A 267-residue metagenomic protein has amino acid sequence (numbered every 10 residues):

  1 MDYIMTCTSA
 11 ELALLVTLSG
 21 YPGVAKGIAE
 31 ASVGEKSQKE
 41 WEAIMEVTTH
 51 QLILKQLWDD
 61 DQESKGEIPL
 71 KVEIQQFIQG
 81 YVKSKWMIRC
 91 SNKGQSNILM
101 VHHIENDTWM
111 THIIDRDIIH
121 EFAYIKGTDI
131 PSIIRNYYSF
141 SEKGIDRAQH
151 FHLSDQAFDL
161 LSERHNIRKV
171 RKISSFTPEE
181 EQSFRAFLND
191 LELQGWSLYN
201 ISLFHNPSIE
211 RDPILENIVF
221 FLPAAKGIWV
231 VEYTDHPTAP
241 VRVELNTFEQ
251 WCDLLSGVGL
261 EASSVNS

Functional and structural regions predicted by a protein language model:
M1-I53, D59-E73: Short, amphipathic alpha-helical interface elements at domain boundaries that mediate macromolecular binding
D2-M5, I28-E30, S64-S267: Non-catalytic recognition/regulatory regions in large multidomain proteins
S19, K55-Q56, Y81, V258: Generic structural signal for hydrophobic core residues of well-folded globular domains
